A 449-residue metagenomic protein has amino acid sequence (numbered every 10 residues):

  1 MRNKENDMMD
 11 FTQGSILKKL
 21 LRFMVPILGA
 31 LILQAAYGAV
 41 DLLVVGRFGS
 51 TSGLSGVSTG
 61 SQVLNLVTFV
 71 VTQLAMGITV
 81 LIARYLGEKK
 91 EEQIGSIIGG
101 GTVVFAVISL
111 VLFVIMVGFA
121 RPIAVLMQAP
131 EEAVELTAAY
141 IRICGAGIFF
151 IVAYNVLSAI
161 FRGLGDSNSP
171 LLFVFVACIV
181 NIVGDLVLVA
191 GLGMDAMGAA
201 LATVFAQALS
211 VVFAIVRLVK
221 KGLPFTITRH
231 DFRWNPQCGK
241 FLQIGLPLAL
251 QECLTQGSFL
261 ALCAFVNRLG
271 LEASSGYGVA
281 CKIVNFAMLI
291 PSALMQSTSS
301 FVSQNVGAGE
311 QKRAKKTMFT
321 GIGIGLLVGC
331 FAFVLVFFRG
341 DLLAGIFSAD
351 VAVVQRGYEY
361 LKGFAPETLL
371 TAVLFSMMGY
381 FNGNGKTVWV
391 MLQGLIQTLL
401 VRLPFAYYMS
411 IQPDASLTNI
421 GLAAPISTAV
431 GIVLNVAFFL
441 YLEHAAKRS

Functional and structural regions predicted by a protein language model:
M1-M24, I82-F149, G191-L246, V302-E367 (+1 more regions): Short alpha-helical transmembrane segments in multi-pass integral membrane proteins
R22-D41, I143, A177, A206-S210 (+4 more regions): Transmembrane helical elements of multi-pass membrane transporters/channels
V25, G29, G60-L66, V103-V107 (+15 more regions): Hydrophobic residues within alpha-helical transmembrane segments of multi-pass solute transporters/permease subunits
I32, A36-S55, A124-E131, V187-M194 (+4 more regions): Helix-terminus/linker motif at the lipid-water interface of multi-pass membrane proteins
G49-Q62, T137, I141, A200 (+3 more regions): Small-residue hotspots at the loop-to-helix junctions and early N-terminal turns of transmembrane alpha-helices
L54-V114, I151-P170, G276-G340, T371-Q393: Small-residue-rich hydrophobic transmembrane alpha-helices
L66-F69, N181-D185, S210-I215, F286-L289 (+3 more regions): Hydrophobic transmembrane alpha-helices of multi-pass small-molecule transporters
A75, C144-R162, P170-C178, A199-V212 (+5 more regions): Short runs within selected transmembrane alpha-helices of multi-pass transporters and secretion channels
